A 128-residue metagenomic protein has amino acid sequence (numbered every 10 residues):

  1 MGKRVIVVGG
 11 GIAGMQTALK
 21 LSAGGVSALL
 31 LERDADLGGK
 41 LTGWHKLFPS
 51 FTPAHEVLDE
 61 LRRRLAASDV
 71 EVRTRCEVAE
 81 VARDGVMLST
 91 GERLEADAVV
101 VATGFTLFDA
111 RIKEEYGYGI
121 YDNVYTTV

Functional and structural regions predicted by a protein language model:
M1-V128: Residues forming the flavin
